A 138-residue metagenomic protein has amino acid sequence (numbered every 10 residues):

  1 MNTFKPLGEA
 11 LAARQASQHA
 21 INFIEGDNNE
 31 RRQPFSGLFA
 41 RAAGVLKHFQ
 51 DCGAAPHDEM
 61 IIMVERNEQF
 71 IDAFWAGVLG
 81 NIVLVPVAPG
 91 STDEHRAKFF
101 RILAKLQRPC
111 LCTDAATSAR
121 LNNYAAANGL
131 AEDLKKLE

Functional and structural regions predicted by a protein language model:
M1-N22, A40-A42: A short N-terminal helical cap/helix-turn-helix that marks the beginning of AMP-binding/adenylate-forming
A10-A13, H48-C52, R101-L106, Y124-N128: A generic secondary-structure signal
I21-W75, S91-F100: Conserved AMP-binding/adenylate-forming core of the ANL superfamily
Q50, F74-P86, K105: Short hydrophobic alpha-helices that are characteristic scaffold elements of the AMP-binding
A55, V83, P109: Short acidic/polar active-site loop segments enriched in Thr and Asp
V64, V87-A88, L134-E138: Short beta-strand elements of ligand-binding domains
P89-A125: Conserved ATP-dependent adenylate/AMP-binding module captured primarily in the ANL superfamily
Q107, A127-E138: Conserved helix-loop-beta element of the AMP-binding
